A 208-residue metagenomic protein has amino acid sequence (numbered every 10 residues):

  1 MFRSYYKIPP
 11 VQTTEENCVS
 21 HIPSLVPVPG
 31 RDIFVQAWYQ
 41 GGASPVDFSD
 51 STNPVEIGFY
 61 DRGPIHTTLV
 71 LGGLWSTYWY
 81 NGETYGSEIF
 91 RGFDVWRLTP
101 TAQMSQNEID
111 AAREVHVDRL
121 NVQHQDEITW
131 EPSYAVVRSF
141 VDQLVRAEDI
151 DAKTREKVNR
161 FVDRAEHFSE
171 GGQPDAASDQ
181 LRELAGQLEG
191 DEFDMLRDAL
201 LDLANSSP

Functional and structural regions predicted by a protein language model:
M1-L144: Feature marking well-ordered beta-strand scaffolds used for ligand recognition
E108-P208: Soluble extracellular-acting proteins and domains
